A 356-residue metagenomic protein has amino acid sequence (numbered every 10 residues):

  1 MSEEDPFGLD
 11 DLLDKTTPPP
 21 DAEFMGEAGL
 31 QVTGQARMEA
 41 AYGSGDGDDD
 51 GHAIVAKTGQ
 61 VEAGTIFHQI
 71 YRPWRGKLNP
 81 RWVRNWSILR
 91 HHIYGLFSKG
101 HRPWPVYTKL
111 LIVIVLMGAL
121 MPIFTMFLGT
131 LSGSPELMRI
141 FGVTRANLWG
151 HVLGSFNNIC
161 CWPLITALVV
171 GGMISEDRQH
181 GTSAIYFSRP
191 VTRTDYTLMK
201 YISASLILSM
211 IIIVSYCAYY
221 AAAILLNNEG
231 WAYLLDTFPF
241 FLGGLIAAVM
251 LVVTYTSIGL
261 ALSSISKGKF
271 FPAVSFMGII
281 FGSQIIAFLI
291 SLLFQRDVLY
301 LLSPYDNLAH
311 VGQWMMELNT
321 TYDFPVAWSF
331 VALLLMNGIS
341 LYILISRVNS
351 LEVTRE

Functional and structural regions predicted by a protein language model:
S2-Y42, D48-K57, L137-N147, F270-T354: Terminal transmembrane helical anchor/hairpin motif
D46-G47, H52, K57-N79, L344: Short, contiguous pre-domain boundary segments
W74-R90: Short, membrane-interfacial amphipathic segments enriched in basic
P80-V83, I93-V113, E356: Membrane-interface helix starts
R102-T130, C161-L164, F276-Q284, G338: Hydrophobic alpha-helical transmembrane segments of multi-pass membrane transport/permease proteins
A119, G150-E176: Long, hydrophobic alpha-helical segments
H151-I159, L198-L260, S264, M316-V326 (+1 more regions): Secretory targeting signals
M173-L206: Helix-loop-helix units of permease transmembrane domains in multi-pass membrane transporters, especially ABC
